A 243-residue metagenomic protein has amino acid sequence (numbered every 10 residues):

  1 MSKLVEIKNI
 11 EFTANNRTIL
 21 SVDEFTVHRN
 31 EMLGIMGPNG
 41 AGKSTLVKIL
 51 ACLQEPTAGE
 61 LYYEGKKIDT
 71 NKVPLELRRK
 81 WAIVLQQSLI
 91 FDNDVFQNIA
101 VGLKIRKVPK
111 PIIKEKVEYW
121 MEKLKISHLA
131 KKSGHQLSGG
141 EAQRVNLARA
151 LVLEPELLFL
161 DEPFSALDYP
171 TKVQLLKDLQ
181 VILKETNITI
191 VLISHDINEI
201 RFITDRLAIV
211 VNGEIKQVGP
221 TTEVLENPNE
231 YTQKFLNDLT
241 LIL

Functional and structural regions predicted by a protein language model:
M36-P38: The feature captures the beta-strand-to-loop junction immediately N-terminal to the Walker
A51: Helix-to-loop junction immediately C-terminal to a conserved catalytic motif
I68-A82, I105, V224-N227: ABC ATPase NBD coupling module
P111-L129: Conserved ABC ATPase "signature" region
S133-L137, E141: Conserved ABC ATPase signature
E154: Conserved catalytic motifs of ABC-family nucleotide-binding domains
N212-G213: Conserved ABC ATPase "signature" C-loop
